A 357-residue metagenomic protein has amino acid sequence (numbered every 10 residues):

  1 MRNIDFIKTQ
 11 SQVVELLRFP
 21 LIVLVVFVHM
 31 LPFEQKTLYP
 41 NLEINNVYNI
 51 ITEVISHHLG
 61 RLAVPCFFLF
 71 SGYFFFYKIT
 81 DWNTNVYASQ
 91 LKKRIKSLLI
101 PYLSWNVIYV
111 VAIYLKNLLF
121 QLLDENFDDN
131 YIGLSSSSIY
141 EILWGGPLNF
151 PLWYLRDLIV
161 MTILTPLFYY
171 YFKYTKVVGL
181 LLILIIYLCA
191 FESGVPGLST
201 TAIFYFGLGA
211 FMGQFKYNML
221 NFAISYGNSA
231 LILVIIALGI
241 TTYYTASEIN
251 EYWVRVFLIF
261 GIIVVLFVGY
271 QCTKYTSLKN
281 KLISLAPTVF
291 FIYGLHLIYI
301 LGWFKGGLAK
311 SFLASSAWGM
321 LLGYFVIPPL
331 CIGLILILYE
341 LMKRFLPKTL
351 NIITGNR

Functional and structural regions predicted by a protein language model:
M1-L184, S284, L313-R357: Membrane-cytosol interface segments of multi-pass membrane proteins, especially ER/Golgi lipid-handling enzymes
D5, N218-F291, I298-K310, A314-Y324: Alpha-helical transmembrane segments and terminal signal-anchor/GPI-anchor hydrophobic tails, characterized by long
L24-F27, C66-F68, Y205, M212 (+2 more regions): Hydrophobic residues within membrane-embedded alpha-helical segments of Major Facilitator Superfamily
L24-M30, L182-V195, I232-T245, I292 (+1 more regions): Aromatic-anchored segments of alpha-helical transmembrane domains
T52-P65, L143-D157, C189-L208, T241-V264: Interfacial loop-to-helix transition and helix-capping segments at the boundaries of transmembrane helices
Y73-Y77, M161, T165-Y170, A202-N218 (+3 more regions): Hydrophobic transmembrane alpha-helices
F120-Y140, G207-L238: Alpha-helical transmembrane segments of multi-pass integral membrane proteins, characterized by long hydrophobic
I159-L184, F191-G194, F211-S229: Solvent-exposed interhelical
